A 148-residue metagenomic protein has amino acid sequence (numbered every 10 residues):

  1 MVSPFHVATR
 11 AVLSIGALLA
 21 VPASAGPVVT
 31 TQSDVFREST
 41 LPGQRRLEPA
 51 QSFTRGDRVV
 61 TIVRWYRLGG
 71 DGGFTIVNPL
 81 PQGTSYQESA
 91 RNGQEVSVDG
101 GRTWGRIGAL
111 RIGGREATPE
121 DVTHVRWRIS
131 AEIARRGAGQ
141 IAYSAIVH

Functional and structural regions predicted by a protein language model:
V2-S3, A23-H148: Exported/extracytosolic protein signature
V2-V12: Bacterial N-terminal signal peptides that target proteins for export
R10-A20: Bacterial N-terminal signal peptides
